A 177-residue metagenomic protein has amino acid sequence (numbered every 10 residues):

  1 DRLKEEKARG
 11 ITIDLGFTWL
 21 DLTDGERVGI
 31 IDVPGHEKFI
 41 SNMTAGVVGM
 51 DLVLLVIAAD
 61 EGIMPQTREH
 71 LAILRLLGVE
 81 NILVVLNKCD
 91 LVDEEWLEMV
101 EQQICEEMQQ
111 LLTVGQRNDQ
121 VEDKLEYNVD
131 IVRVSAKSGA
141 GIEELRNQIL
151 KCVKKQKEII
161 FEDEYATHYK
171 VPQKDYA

Functional and structural regions predicted by a protein language model:
D1-S41, M50: P-loop NTPase switch module centered on the Walker A-proximal segment
R2-L3, L54-V56, G139: N-terminal, positively charged regions that mediate nucleic acid binding
E6, T23, H36, G46 (+7 more regions): Conserved, well-folded catalytic cores of nucleic-acid-processing and energy-transducing macromolecular machines
G10, D32, M43, L54 (+4 more regions): Residue-level signature of catalytic and energy-coupling elements of molecular machines, predominantly ATP/GTP-dependent
R27, V33-K38, V48-E69, V79-E98: Conserved Switch II/interswitch segment of TRAFAC-class P-loop GTPases
N42, Q66-I73, M99-E107, E144-C152: Alpha-helical scaffold elements adjacent to nucleotide-binding pockets in ATP/GTP-utilizing enzyme cores
C89, E106-G115, K124-A177: Conserved catalytic-core segments of large NTP-driven translation/proteostasis enzymes
